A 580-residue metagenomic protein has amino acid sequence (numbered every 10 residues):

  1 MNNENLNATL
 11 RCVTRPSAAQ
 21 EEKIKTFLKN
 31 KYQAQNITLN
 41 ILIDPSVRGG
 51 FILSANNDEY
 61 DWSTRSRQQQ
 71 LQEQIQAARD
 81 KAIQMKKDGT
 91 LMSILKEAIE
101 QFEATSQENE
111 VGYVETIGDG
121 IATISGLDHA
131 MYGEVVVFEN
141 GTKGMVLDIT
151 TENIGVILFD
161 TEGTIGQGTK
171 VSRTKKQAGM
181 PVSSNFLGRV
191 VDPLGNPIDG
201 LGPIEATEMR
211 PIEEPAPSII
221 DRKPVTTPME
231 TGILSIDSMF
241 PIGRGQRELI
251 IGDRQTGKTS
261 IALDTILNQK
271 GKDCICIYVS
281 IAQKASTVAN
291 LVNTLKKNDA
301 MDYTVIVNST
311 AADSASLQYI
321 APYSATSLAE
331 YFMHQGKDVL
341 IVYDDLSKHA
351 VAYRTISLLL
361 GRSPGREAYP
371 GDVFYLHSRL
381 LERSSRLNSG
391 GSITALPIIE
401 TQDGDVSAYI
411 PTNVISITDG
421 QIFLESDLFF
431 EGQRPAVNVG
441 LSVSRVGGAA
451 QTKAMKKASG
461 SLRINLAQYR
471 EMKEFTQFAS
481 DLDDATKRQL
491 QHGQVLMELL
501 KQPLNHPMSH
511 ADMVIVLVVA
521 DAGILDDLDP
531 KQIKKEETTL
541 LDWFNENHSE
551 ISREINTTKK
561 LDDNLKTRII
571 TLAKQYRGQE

Functional and structural regions predicted by a protein language model:
M1-K87: Elongated, mostly alpha-helical coiled-coil "stalk/stator" tethers of large membrane protein machines
T14-A18, P45-V47, E59, T161-T164 (+15 more regions): Conserved nucleotide-binding/hydrolysis micro-motifs of P-loop NTPases
Q35-I37, S93-T105, G232-I236, A325 (+2 more regions): Phosphate-interacting basic helix/loop segments used at nucleotide- and nucleic-acid interfaces
Q84-R189, L194, I198: N-terminal accessory targeting/assembly segments
T164, K348, T355, G361-E580: Conserved catalytic/coupling modules of large nucleotide/cofactor-utilizing molecular machines
T169-V171, A178, N185, I198-Q246 (+3 more regions): P-loop NTPase nucleotide-binding/switch module
R254-I281, A285-S286, K297-D299, A315-F423: Conserved P-loop NTPase nucleotide-binding/switch module
